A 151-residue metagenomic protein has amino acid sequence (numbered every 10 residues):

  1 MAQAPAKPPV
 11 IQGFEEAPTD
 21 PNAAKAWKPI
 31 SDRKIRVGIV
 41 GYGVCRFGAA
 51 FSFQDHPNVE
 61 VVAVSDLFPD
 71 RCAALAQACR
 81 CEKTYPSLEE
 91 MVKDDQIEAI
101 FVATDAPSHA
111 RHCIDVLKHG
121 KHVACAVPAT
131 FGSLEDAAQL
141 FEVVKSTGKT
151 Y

Functional and structural regions predicted by a protein language model:
A2-C79: N-terminal Rossmann-like dinucleotide-binding module
A63, K83, E98-A99, T150: Short, Asp-centered acidic motifs that coordinate Mg2+ and/or phosphate in catalytic or ligand-binding sites
A74-C81, Q139-V144: Short, conserved SAM-binding/catalytic segment of Class I S-adenosyl-L-methionine-dependent methyltransferases
C81-L88: Conserved SAM-binding strand-loop segment of SAM-dependent methyltransferases
L88-D95: Short amphipathic alpha-helix with an adjacent loop that forms part of the alpha/beta core around
A99, A110-Y151: Beta-strand-loop-alpha-helix segment that lines the small-molecule cofactor/substrate pocket of alpha/beta enzymes
A103-P107: N-terminal glycine-rich "phosphate-gripper" loop used for MgATP/nucleotide binding and carboxylate activation
